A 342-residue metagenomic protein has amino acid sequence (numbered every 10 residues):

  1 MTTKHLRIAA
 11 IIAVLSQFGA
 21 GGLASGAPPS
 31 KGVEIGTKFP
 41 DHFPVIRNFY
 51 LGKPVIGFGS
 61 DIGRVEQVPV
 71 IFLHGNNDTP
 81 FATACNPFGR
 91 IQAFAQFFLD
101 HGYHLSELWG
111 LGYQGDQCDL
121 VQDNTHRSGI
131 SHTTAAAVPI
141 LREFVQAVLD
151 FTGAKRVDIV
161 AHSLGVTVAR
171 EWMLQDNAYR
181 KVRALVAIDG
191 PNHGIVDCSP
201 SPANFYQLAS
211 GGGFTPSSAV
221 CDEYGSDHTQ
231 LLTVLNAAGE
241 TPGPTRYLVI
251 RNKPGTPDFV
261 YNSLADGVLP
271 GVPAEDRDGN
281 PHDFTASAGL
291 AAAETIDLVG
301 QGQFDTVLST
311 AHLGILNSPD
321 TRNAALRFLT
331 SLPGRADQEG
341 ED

Functional and structural regions predicted by a protein language model:
A9-A20: Bacterial N-terminal signal peptides
G22-Q92, F97-H101, Q338-D342: Flexible, membrane-associating and regulatory peripheral segments of lipid-active enzymes
P28-L51, T125-H126, V138-R142, M173-D342: Helical cap/lid subdomain of alpha/beta-hydrolase-fold lipid enzymes that gates access to the catalytic pocket
F72-G75, G110, V160, A187: Structural cue for short, hydrophobic secondary-structure segments
L99-C118: Conserved alpha/beta-hydrolase
S128-L149: Alpha/beta-hydrolase active-site loop
T152-H162: Alpha/beta-hydrolase fold nucleophile elbow
A161, G165, A169: Gly/Ala-rich beta-loop-alpha elbow adjacent to hydrolase catalytic centers
